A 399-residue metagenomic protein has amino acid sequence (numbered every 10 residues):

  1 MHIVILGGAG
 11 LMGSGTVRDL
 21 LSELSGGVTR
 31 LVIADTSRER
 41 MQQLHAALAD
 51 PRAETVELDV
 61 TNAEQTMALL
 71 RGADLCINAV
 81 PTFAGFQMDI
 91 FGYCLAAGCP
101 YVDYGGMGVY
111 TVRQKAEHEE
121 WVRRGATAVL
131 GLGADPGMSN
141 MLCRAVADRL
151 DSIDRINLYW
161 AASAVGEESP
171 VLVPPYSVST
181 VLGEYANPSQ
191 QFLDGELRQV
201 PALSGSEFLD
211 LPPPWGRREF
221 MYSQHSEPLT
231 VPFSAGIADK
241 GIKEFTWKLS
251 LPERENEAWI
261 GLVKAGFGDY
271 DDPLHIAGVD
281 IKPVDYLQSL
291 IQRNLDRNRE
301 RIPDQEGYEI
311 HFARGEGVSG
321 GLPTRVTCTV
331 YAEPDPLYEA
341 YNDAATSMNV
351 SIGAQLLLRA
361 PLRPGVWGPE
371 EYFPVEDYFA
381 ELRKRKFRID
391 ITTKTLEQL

Functional and structural regions predicted by a protein language model:
I3-L21: N-terminal Rossmann NAD(P)H-binding glycine-rich loop of SDR-like oxidoreductase domains
I33, T55-E57: Conserved residues in the N-terminal Rossmann fold of short-chain dehydrogenase/reductase
S37-R40: Helix N-cap at the beta1-alpha1 junction of Rossmann-like dinucleotide-binding domains, i.e., the first residues
E57-G72, T82: Conserved Rossmann-fold cofactor-binding substructure of NAD(P)-dependent oxidoreductases
L70, D74-A79, Y101-V102: N-terminal Rossmann-like NAD(P) cofactor-binding module of classical short-chain dehydrogenase/reductase
T82, F91-T111: ADP-ribose/adenylate-binding Rossmann-like module
Q87, Y104-T127: Rossmann-fold NAD(P)-binding glycine/threonine-rich loop
R149-L399: C-terminal catalytic/substrate-binding lobe primarily of soluble NAD(P)-dependent oxidoreductases
